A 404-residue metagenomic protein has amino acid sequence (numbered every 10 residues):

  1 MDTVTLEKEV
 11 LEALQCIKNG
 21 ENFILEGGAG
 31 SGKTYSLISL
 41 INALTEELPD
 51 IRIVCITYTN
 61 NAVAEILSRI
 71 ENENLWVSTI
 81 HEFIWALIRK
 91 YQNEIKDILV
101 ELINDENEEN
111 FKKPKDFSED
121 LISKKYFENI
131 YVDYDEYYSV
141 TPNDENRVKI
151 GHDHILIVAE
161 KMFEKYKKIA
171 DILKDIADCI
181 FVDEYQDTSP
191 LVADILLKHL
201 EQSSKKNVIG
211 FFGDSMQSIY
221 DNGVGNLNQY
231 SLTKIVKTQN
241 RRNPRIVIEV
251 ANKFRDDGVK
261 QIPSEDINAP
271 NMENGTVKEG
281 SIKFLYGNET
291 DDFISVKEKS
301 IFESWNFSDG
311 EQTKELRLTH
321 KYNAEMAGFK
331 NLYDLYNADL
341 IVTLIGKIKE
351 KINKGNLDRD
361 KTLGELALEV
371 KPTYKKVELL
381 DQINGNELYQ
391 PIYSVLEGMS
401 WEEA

Functional and structural regions predicted by a protein language model:
M1-A404: The feature marks helicase ATPase cores and/or their adjacent C-terminal helical subdomains in SF1/SF2/AAA+ helicases
